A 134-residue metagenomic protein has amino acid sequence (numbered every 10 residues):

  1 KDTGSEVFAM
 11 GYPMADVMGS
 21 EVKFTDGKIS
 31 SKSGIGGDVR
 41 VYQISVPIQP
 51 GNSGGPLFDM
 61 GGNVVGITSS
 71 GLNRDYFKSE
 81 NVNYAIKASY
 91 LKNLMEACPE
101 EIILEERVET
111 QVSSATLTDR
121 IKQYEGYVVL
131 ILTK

Functional and structural regions predicted by a protein language model:
K1, V22, P50-G51, Y84 (+3 more regions): Solvent-exposed, acidic/flexible segments
K1-R40, I48-N52, T68-S79: Flexible, gly/ser-rich surface segments that form the specificity/activation loops bordering the active-site cleft
G4, A9, I29, I44 (+4 more regions): Terminal peptide-recognition signature
Y12, G34, N63, E96-E100: Sec-exported extracytoplasmic/periplasmic mature domains
V39-I44, L94: Small beta-barrel nucleic-acid-binding modules, principally OB-folds
A97, E101-K134: N-terminal activation segment of mature serine protease catalytic domains
